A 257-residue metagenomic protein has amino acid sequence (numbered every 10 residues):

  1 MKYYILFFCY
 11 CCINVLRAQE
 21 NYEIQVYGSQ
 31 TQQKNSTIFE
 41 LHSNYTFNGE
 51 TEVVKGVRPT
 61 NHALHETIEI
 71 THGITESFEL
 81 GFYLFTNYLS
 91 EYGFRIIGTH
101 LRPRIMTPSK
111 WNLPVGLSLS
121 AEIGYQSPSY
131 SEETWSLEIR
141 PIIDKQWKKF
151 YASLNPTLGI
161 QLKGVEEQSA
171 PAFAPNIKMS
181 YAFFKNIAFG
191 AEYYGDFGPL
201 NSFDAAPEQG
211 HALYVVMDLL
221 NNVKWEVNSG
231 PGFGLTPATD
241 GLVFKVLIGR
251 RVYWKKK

Functional and structural regions predicted by a protein language model:
M1-Y22: Bacterial Sec-dependent N-terminal signal peptides
A18-K257: Transmembrane beta-barrel domains of Gram-negative outer membranes and organellar outer membranes
